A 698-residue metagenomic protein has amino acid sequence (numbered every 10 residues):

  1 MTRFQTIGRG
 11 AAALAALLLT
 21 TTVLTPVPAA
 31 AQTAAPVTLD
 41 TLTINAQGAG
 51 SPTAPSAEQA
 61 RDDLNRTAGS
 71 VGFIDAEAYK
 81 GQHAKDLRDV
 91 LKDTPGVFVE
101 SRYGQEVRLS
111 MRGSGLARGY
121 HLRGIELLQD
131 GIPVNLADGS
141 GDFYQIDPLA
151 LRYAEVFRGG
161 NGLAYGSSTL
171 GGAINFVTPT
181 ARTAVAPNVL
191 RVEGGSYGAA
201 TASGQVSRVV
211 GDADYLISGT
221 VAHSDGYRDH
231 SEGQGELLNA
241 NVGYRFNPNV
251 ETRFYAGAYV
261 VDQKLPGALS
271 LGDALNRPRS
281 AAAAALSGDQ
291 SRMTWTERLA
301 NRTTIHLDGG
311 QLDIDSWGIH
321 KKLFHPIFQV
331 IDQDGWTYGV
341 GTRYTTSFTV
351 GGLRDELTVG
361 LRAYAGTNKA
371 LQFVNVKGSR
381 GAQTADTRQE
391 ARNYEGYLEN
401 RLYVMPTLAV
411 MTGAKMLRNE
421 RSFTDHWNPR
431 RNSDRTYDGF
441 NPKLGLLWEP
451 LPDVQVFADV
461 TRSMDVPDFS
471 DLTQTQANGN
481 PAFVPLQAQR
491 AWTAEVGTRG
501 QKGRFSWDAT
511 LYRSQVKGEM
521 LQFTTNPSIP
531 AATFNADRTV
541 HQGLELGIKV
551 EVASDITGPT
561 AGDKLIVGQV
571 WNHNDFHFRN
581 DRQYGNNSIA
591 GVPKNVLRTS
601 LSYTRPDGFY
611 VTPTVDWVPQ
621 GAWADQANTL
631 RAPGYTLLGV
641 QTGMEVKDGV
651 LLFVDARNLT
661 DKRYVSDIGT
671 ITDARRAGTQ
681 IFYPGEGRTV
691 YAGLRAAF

Functional and structural regions predicted by a protein language model:
L39-A184, V496: Acidic, small-polar-rich N-terminal luminal/periplasmic segments of exported/outer-membrane proteins
H121, A181-P187, G211-D212, N249 (+8 more regions): Short loop/turn motifs that connect adjacent beta-strands in outer-membrane beta-barrel proteins
P187, G194-H223, R228-P266, S291-E297 (+6 more regions): Transmembrane beta-barrel wall of Gram-negative outer-membrane proteins
E251-Y259, D289-H426, L447, D508 (+2 more regions): Face-selective signature of the C-terminal outer-membrane beta-barrel domain
H306, Q311-F324, E449, Q455-T461 (+5 more regions): Membrane-embedded beta-barrel scaffold of Gram-negative outer-membrane proteins
V350-Y364, T387-V516, S602, P606: Structural signature of Gram-negative outer-membrane beta-barrels, strongest in the C-terminal barrel of TonB-dependent
V410, R418, S506, L511-Q515 (+3 more regions): Gram-negative outer-membrane beta-barrel transporters
M464, K517, L565, W617-A624 (+1 more regions): C-terminal beta-signal and adjacent terminal beta-strands/loops of Gram-negative outer-membrane beta-barrel proteins
